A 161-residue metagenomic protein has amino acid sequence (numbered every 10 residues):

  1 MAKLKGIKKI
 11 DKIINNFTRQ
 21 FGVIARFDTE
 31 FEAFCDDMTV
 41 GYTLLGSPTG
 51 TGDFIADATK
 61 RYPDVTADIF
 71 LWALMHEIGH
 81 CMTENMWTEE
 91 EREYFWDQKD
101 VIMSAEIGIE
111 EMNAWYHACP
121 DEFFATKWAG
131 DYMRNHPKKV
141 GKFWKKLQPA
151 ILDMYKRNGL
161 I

Functional and structural regions predicted by a protein language model:
M1, F27-F31, M103: Long, low-complexity, intrinsically disordered N-terminal extensions of eukaryotic proteins, enriched
M1-K3, Q20, P63-A67, E90: Selected N-terminal structured segments and early membrane-anchoring regions
M1-L4, M82-E84, G130, N135: N-terminal low-structure segments adjacent to metalloprotease catalytic domains across cellular compartments
L4-I24: Zn2+-dependent metallopeptidase catalytic core
V23-F70, I78-N85: Active-site scaffold of zinc-dependent metalloenzymes
G41, A67-A73, C81, N85-H117: Acidic, low-complexity, intrinsically disordered interaction modules
D68-W72, H76, F123-K127: A structural signal for well-ordered alpha-helical segments within the folded catalytic domains of diverse enzymes
F95-I161: Metalloprotease/metallohydrolase-associated module, dominated by Zn2+-dependent proteases
